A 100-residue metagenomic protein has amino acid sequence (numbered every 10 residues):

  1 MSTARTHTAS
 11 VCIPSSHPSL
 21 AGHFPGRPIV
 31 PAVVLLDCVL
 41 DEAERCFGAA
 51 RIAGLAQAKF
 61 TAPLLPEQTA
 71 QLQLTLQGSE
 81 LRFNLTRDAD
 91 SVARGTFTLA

Functional and structural regions predicted by a protein language model:
M1-V30: Catalytic strand-loop segment that frames the active site of acyl-thioester-processing enzymes
R5-A9, L20, R51-A56, Q68-A70 (+1 more regions): A generic structural signal for short beta-strands and their flanking turns/coil linkers
T6, T75-A100: HotDog/MaoC-like acyl-thioester-processing domains
V11-I13, F60, L99: Hydrophobic residues in beta-strands and at strand termini
I13-S15, A62, G78: Non-catalytic surface loops within mature trypsin-like serine protease
H23-P31, L35-L36, L40, E44: Compact, glycine-rich, soluble single-domain proteins
R27-P31, L72-Q77: Short, low-complexity, polar/charged sequence segments that are solvent-exposed and flexible
V39-Q73: Hydrophobic beta-strand-centered segment that forms part of the acyl-chain substrate-binding groove
